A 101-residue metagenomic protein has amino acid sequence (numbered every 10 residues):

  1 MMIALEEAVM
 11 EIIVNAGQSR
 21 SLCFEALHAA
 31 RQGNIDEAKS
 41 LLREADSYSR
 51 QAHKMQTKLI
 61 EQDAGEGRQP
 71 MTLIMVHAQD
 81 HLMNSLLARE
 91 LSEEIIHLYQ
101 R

Functional and structural regions predicted by a protein language model:
M1-R101: Terminal alpha-helical segments
